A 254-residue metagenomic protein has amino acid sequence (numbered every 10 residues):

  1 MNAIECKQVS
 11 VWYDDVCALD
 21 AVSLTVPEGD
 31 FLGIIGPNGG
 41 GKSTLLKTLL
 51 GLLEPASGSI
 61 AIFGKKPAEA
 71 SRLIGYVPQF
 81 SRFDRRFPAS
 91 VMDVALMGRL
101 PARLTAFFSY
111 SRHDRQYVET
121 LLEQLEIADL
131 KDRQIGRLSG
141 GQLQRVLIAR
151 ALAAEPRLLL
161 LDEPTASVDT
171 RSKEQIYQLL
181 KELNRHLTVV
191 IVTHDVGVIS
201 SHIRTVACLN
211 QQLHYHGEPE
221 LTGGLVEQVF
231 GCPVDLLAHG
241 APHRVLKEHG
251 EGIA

Functional and structural regions predicted by a protein language model:
I4, A18-A21, K131: Conserved structural motif at the start of ABC-family nucleotide-binding domains
L50: Helix-to-loop junction immediately C-terminal to a conserved catalytic motif
G58-I74: Conserved ABC transporter NBD signature motif
L96, Y110-L130: Conserved ABC ATPase "signature" region
Q134-L138, Q142: Conserved ABC ATPase signature
L159-E163: Catalytic Walker B motif of ABC-type/P-loop ATPase nucleotide-binding domains
T222-A254: ABC ATPase nucleotide-binding domains
